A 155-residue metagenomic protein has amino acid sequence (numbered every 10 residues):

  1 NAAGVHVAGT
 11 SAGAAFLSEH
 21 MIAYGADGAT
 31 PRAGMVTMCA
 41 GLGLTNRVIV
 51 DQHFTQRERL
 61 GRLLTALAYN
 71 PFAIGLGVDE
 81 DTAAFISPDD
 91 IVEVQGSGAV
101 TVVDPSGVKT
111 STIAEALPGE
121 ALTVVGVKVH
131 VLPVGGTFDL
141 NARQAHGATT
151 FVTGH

Functional and structural regions predicted by a protein language model:
N1-M21: Catalytic nucleophile loop
M21-H155: C-terminal and late-domain segments of enzyme folds
